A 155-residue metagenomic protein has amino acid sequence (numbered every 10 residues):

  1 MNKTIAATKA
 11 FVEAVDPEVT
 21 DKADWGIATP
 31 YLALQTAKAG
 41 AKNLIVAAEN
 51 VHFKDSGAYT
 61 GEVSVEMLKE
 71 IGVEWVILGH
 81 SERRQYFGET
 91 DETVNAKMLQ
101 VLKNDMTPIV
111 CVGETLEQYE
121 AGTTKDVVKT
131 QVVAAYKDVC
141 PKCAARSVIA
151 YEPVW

Functional and structural regions predicted by a protein language model:
M1-T4, F53-A58, R84-Y86, L116-Y119 (+1 more regions): Short, small-residue-enriched loops and turns at beta-alpha junctions that line or gate enzyme active sites
M1-V63, A144-A145: Conserved N-terminal beta1-alpha1 strand-loop-helix module at the mouth
K3-F11, T60-V63, G88-T93, Y119-Q131: Alpha-helix N-cap and loop-to-helix initiation/capping positions
G26-A28, A47, I77, I109 (+1 more regions): Structural detector of well-ordered beta-strand residues that form the stable sheet scaffold of enzyme domains
P30-L32, V51, S81, G113-T115 (+1 more regions): Histidine- and/or cysteine-centered catalytic micro-motif in compact active-site loops
Y31-V46, N95-P108, V133-A135: Alpha-helix-loop-beta-strand connector modules within alpha/beta enzyme cores
K42-Q100: Glycine/small-residue-rich loop that forms an oxyanion/phosphate-binding "nest" at active or ligand-binding sites
D105-W155: Active-site rim beta-loop-alpha module in soluble metabolic enzymes
